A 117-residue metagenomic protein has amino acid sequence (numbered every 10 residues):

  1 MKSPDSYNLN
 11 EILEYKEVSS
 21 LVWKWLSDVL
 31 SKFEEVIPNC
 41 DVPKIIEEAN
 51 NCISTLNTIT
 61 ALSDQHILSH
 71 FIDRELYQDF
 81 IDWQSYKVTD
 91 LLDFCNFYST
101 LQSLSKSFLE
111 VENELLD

Functional and structural regions predicted by a protein language model:
M1-D117: Surface-exposed peri-terminal alpha-helical interaction modules
